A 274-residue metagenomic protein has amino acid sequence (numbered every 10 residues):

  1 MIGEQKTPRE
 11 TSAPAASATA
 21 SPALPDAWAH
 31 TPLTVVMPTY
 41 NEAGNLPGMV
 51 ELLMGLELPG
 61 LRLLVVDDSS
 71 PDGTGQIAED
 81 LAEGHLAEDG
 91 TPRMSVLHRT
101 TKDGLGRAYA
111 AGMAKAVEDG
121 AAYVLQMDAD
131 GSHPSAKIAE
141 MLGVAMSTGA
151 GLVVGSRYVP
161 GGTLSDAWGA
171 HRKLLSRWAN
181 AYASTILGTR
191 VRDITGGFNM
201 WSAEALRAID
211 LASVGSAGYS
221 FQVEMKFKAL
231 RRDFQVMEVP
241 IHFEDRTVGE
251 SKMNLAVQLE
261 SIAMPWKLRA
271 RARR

Functional and structural regions predicted by a protein language model:
M1-P32, G55, G188, A212-R274: Hydrophobic helical membrane-anchoring modules
M37, G60-S70, L97-H98: Short beta-strand/loop segment that forms part of the nucleotide-sugar
M37-E51, S69: Active-site beta-to-alpha loop of glycosyltransferases that engages the nucleotide-sugar donor
G44-G48, D72-L81: Acidic helix N-cap motif at the loop->helix transition within catalytic regions of sugar-transfer enzymes
E51-G60: Short, acidic, metal-binding catalytic loop of nucleotide-sugar glycosyltransferases
D67-Q76, G131: A conserved acidic beta->alpha catalytic loop
R93-M94, R99-E118, Y123, S135-Y219 (+1 more regions): Acceptor/aglycone-binding surface of glycosyltransferases and processive sugar-polymer synthases
